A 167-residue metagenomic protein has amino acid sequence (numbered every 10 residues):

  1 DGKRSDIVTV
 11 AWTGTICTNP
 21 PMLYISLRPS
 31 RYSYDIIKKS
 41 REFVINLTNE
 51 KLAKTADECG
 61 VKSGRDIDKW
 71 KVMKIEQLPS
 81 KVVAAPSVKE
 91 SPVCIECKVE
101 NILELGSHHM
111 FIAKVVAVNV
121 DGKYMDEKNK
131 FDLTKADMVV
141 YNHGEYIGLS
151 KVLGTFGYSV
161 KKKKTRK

Functional and structural regions predicted by a protein language model:
D1-K167: Basic, polyanion-binding surface patches
